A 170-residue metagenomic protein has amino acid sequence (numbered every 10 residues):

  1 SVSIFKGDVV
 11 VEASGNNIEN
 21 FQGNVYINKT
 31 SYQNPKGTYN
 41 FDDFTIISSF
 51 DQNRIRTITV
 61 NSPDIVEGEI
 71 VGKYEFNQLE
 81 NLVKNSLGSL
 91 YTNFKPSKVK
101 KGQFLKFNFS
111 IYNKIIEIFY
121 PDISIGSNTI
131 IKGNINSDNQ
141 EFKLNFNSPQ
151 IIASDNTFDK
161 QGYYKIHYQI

Functional and structural regions predicted by a protein language model:
S1-I170: Interface amphipathic segments
